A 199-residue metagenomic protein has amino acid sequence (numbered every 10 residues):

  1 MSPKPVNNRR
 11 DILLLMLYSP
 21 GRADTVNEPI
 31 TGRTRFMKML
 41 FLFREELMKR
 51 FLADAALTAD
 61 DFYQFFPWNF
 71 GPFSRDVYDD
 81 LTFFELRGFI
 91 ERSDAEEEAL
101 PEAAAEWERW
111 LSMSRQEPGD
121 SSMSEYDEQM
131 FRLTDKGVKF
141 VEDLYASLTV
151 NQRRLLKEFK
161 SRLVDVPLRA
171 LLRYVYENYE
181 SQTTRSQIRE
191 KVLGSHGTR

Functional and structural regions predicted by a protein language model:
M1-R199: Domain-edge interaction signal
